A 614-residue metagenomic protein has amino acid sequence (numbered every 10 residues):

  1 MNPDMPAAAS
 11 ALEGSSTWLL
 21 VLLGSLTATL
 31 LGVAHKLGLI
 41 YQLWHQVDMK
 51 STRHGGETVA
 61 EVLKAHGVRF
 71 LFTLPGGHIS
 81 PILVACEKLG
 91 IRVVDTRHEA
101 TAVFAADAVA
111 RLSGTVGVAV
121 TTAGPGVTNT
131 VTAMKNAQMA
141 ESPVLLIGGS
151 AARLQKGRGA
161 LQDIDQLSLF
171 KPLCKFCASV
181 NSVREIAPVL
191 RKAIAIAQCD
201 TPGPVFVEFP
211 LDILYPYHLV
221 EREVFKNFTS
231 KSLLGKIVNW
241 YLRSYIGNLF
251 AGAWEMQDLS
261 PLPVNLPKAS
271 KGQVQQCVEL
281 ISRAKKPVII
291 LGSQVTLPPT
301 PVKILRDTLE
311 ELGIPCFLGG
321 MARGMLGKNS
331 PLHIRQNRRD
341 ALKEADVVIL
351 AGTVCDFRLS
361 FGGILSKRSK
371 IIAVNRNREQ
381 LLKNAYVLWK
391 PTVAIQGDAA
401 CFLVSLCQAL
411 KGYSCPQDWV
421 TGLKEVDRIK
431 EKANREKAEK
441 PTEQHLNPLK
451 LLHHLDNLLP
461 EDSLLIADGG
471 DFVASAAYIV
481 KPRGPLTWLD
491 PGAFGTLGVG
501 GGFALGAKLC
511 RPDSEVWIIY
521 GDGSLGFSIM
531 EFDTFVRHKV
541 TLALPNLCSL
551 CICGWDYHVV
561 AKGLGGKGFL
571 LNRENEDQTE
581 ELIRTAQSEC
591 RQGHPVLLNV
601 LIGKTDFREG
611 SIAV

Functional and structural regions predicted by a protein language model:
D4, T17-S25, G148-L190, E208-Y215 (+4 more regions): Glycine-rich, acidic loop regions that bind phosphate or pyrophosphate groups
D4-Q42: Terminal signal-anchor or tail-anchor transmembrane helices that tether membrane-associated enzymes to cellular
A8, R111, I290-Q380, P482-S514 (+3 more regions): Glycine-rich, anion-gripping cofactor-binding loops and their flanking helix/strand elements in enzyme active sites
T27-L39, T58-V68, A108-S113, I196-T201 (+6 more regions): Glycine-rich phosphate/diphosphate-binding loops that line cofactor/substrate pockets in enzymes
L39-V47, V220-F225, K231-K268, V274-Q275 (+5 more regions): Phosphate/pyrophosphate-binding active-site segments
G56, G77, I82-V84, V426-D513: Active-site diphosphate/adenylate-binding microenvironment
R69-T73, R92-V94, L112-A151, I290 (+3 more regions): A short, small-residue-rich loop immediately preceding and capping a beta-strand
I147, Q155-I164, V302, R339-E344 (+4 more regions): Thiamine diphosphate
